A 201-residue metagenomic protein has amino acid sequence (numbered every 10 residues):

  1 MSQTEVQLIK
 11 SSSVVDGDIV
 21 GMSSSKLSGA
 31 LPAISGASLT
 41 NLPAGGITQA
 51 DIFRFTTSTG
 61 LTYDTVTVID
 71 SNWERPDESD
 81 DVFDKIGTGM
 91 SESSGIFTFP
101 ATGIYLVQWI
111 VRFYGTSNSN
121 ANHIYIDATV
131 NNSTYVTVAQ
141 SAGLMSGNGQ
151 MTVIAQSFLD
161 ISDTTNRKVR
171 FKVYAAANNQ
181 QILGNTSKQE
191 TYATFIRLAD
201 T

Functional and structural regions predicted by a protein language model:
M1-T48: Fibrous stalk/shaft segments of extracellular and virion attachment machinery
S2, T59-T62, A121-H123, G149-Q150: Self-maturation zones of extracellular/virion spikes and adhesins
N41-N120, V130, A139-S141, I182-T201: Terminal (often C-terminal
L106, K168-R170: Short, conserved beta-strand segments of beta-strand-rich sandwich/propeller modules, principally
Y125-T129, R170: Beta-strand signatures of extracellular beta-sandwich domains
V136-S146: Solvent-exposed serine/threonine-rich low-complexity stretches and specific carbohydrate-binding patches
N148-K168: Short, surface-exposed tryptophan/glycine-enriched loops that mediate extracellular molecular recognition
K172-N179: Short beta-strand-plus-loop segments that form exposed binding edges in beta-rich domains
